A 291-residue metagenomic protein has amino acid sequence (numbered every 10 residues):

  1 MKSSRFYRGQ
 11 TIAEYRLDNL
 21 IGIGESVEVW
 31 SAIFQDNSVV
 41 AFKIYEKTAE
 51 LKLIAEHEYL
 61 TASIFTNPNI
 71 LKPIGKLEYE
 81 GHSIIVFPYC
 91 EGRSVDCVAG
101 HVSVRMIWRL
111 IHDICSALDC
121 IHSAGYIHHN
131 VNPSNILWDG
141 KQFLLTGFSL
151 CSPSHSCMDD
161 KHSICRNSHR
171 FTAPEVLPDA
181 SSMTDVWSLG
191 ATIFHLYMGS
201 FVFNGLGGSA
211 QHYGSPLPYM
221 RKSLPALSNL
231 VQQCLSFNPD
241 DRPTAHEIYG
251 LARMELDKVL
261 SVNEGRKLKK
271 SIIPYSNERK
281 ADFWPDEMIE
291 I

Functional and structural regions predicted by a protein language model:
K72-G81: Short beta-strand micro-motifs within the conserved protein kinase catalytic domain, predominantly in the N-lobe
E80-R93: Conserved short submotifs of the Hanks-type protein kinase catalytic core that shape the nucleotide-binding pocket
L110-I111: Activation segment signature within eukaryotic-like protein kinase domains
H122-W138: Catalytic-loop of the protein kinase fold
D139-N167: Activation segment/activation loop of eukaryotic-type protein kinase catalytic domains
L235-E247: A conserved short helix/loop substructure at the end of the activation segment of eukaryotic-like protein kinase domains
L260-I291: Regulatory extensions appended to serine/threonine kinase catalytic cores
